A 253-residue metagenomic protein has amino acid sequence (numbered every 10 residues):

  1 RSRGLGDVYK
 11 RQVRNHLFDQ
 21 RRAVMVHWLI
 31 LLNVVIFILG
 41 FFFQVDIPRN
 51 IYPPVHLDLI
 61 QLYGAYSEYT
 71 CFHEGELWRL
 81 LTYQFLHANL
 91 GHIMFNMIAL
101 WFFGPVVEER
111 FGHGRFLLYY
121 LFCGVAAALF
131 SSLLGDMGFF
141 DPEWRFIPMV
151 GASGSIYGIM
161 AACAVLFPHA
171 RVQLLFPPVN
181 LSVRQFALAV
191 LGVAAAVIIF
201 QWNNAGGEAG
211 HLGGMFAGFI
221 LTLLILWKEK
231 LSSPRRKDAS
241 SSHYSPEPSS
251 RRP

Functional and structural regions predicted by a protein language model:
S2-G6: Positively charged, low-complexity/disordered segments
D7-V34, I38, Q44, A194-P253: C-terminal transmembrane module of polytopic alpha-helical membrane proteins
H16, E76, L80-C163, I199-G213: Transmembrane helix-loop-helix
I38-H56: Helix-to-loop transition at the C-terminal end of transmembrane segments
N50-F85: Extracytosolic (periplasmic/ER-lumenal) interhelical loops and adjacent juxtamembrane/interface segments of multi-pass
G104, A162-L166, G218-L226: Hydrophobic transmembrane alpha-helices
E109, L166-L181, L226-R235: Alpha-helical transmembrane bundle and helix-membrane interface signal in multi-pass integral membrane proteins
